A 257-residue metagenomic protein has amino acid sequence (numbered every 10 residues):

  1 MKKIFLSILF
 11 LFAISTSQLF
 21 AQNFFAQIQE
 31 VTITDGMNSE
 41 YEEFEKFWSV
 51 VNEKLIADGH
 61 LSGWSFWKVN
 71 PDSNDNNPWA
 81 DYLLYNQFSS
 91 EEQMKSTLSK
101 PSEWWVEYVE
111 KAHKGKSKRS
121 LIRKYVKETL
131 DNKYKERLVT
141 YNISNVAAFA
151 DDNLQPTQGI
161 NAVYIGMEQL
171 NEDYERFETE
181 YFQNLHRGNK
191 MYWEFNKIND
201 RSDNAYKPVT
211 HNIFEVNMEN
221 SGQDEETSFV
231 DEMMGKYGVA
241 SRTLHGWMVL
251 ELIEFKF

Functional and structural regions predicted by a protein language model:
M1-I4: Positively charged n-region of N-terminal signal peptides that target proteins for export
S7-L9, L19: Cleavable N-terminal signal peptides
S15-A21: Sec/Tat signal peptide C-region and signal peptidase I cleavage site
A21-F257: Short S/T/G/P-rich N-terminal loop/turn motif that feeds into the first structured element of a domain
